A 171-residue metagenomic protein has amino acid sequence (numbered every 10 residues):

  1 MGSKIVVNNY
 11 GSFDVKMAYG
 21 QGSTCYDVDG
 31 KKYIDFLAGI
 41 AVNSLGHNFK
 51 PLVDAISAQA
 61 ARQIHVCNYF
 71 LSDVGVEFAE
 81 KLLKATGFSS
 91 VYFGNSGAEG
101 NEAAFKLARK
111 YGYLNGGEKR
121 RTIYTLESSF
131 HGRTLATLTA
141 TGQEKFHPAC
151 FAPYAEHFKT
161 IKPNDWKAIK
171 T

Functional and structural regions predicted by a protein language model:
M1-Q21, A38, I161-K162: Active-site-adjacent loop/helix segments that line or gate small-molecule/cofactor pockets in enzymes
M1-S3, V53, S57, A152 (+1 more regions): Generic detector of well-ordered alpha-helical segments enriched in charged/polar residues, highlighting helical
V6, F13, Y33, A41 (+8 more regions): Glycine-rich, flexible loop/turn motifs
M17, N48, V74, I161-N164: Short secondary-structure boundary/capping elements
D27-V28: Short, acidic, Ser/Thr-enriched surface-loop or helix-capping motifs
K32-E118: Glycine-rich loop-to-alpha-helix module at the N-terminal edge of alpha/beta enzyme cores
E80-T171: PLP-dependent aspartate aminotransferase-fold enzymes
